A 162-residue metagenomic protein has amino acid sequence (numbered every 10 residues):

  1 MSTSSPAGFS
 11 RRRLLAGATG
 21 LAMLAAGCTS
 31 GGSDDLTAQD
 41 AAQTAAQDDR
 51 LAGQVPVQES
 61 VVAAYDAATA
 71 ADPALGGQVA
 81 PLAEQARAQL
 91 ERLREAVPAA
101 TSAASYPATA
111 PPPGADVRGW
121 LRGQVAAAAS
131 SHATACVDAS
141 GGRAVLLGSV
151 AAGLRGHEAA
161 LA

Functional and structural regions predicted by a protein language model:
S2-S10, A16-A162: All-alpha RGS (Regulator of G-protein Signaling) helical domain and cognate RGS-like helical scaffolds
